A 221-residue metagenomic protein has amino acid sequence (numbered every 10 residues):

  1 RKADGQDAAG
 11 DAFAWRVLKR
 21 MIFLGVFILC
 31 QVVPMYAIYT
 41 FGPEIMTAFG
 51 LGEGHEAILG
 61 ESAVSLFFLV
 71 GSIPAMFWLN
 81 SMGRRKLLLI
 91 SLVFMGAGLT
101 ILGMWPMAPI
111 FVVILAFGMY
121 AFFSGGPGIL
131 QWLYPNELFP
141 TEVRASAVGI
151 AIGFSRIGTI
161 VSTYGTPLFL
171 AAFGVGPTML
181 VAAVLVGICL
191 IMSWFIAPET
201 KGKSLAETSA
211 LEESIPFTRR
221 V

Functional and structural regions predicted by a protein language model:
R1-R20, I45-F49, K203-V221: Intracellular cytosolic loops and amphipathic helices of Major Facilitator Superfamily
A12-I73: Extracytoplasmic gate region of multi-pass secondary transporters
G54, T141-A151: Loop-to-transmembrane helix entry/capping segments in MFS-fold secondary transporters and related SLC/MFSD carriers
S72-R84, L170: Helix-to-loop junctions at the C-terminal end of transmembrane segments in multipass secondary transporters
F94-M107: C-terminal ends and interior cores of transmembrane alpha-helices in multi-pass membrane transporters/permeases
F111-G126: Hydrophobic core of transmembrane alpha-helices in multi-pass small-molecule transporters, especially MFS/SLC-type
G125-F139: Intracellular juxtamembrane helix-capping segments at the cytosolic ends of symmetry-related transmembrane helices
L170-V184: A membrane-interface helix-boundary motif in multi-pass transporters
